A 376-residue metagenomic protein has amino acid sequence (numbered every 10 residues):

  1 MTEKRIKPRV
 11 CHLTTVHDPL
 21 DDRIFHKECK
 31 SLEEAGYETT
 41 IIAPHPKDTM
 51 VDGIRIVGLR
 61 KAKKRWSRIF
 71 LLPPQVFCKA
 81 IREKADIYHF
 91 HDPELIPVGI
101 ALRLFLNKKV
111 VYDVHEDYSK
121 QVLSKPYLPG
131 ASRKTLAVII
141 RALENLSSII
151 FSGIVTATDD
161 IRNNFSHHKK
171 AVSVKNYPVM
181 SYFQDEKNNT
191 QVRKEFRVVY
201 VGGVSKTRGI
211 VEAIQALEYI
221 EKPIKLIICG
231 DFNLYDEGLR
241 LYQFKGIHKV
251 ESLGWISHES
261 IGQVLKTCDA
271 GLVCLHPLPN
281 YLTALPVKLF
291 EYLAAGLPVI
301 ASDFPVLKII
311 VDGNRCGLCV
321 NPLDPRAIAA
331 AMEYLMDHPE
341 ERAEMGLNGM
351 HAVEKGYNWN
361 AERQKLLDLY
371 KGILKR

Functional and structural regions predicted by a protein language model:
C11, V155, T190-E218, I227: Conserved donor-binding/catalytic core segment of Leloir-type glycosyltransferases
K30, P74-I81, A101-F105, Y118-Q121 (+2 more regions): Membrane-proximal helix-turn-helix segments that form the acceptor-binding/catalytic region of lipid-linked
K47, V201, K225-L239, E251-G254: Glycosyltransferase donor-sugar binding loop
V57-G58, A137-E186: Donor nucleotide-sugar binding/catalytic pocket of nucleotide-sugar-dependent glycosyltransferases
G238-L265: Nucleotide-activated donor-binding/catalytic signature segment of Leloir-type glycosyltransferases, i.e., the conserved
A270-V273, E291-A301: Short hydrophobic beta-strand element within catalytic cores of glycosyltransferases and related nucleotide-activated
G313-N314, L318-P325, Y334-E340: Conserved acidic donor-binding segment of nucleotide-sugar-dependent glycosyltransferases
A327, Y334, E341-G356, K365: A short, well-ordered alpha-helix in the C-terminal region of glycosyltransferases
